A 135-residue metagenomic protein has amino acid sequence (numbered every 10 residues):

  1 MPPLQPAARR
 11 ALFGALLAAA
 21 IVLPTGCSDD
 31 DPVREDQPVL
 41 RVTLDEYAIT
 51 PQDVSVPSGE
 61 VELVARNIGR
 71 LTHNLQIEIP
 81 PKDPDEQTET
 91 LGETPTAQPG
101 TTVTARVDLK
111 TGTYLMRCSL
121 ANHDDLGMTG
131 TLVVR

Functional and structural regions predicted by a protein language model:
P2-G14: Bacterial N-terminal signal peptides that target proteins for export
F13, C27-E35: A eukaryote-biased signal for short, well-structured alpha-helical docking elements
V22-G26: C-terminal motif of bacterial Sec signal peptides marking the signal peptidase cleavage site
D29-D31, A48, A97-R135: Extracellular/periplasmic metallocenter environments
R34-S58: N-terminal edge beta-strand
Q52-L71, V103-M116: Beta-strand cores of secreted/periplasmic/IMS beta-sandwich domains, seen most often in copper-related folds
N74-E78: Beta-strand signatures of extracellular beta-sandwich domains
P84-L91, D125: Short beta-strand and strand-turn-strand segments in soluble, beta-rich domains
